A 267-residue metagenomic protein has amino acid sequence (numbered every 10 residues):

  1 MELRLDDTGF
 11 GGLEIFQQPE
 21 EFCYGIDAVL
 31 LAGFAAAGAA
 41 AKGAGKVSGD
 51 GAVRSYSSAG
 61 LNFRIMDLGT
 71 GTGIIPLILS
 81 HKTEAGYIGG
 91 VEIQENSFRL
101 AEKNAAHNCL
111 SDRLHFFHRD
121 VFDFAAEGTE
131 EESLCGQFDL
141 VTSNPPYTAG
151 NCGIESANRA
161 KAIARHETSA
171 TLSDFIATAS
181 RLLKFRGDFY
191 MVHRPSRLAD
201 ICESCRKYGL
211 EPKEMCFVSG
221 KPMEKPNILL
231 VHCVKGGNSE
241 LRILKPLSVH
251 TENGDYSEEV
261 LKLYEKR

Functional and structural regions predicted by a protein language model:
M1-G38: Class I SAM-dependent transferase core
F16, H115-F117, K213-C216: General small-molecule cofactor/ligand-binding pocket signal
E20, S169-P226: Conserved Class I SAM-dependent methyltransferase catalytic core
L31, N144, F175, C233: Residue-level signal for inorganic ion chemistry
G33-A39, Y56-I154: Conserved SAM/SAH cofactor-binding pocket of Class I
A44-V53, A59: Acidic, Ala/Val/Gly-enriched low-complexity intrinsically disordered segments
P145-D174: Mobile active-site "lid"/loop adjacent to the S-adenosyl-L-methionine
M223-R267: SAM/dcSAM-binding transferase cores
